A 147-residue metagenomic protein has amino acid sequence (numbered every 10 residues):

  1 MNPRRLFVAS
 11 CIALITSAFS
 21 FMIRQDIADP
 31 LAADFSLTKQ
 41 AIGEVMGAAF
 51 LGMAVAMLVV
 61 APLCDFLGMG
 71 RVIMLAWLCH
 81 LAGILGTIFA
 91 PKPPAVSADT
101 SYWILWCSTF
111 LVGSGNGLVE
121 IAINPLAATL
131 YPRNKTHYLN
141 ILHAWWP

Functional and structural regions predicted by a protein language model:
R5-K39, N124: Extracytoplasmic
A18, M22, S101, G113-I121: Small-residue-rich segments within alpha-helical transmembrane domains of MFS-like 12-TM solute carriers
M22, F50-L58: Residue-level signature of mid-helix packing/kink "hotspots" within the transmembrane helices of 12-pass Major
D29, L58-P62, P125: Small-residue-mediated transmembrane helix hinge/kink sites in multi-pass secondary transporters
A33-F35, Q40, D65-F66, S97-A98 (+1 more regions): Membrane-helix boundary and inter-helical linker elements of multi-pass secondary transporters
L37-M46, S101, L105, L139: Juxtamembrane helix-start elements in MFS-like secondary transporters
V55-Y102: Conserved MFS/SLC helix-loop-helix module at the cytosolic interface between two early adjacent transmembrane helices
S108-A144: Cytoplasmic helix-loop-helix junction between adjacent transmembrane helices in 12-TM secondary transporters
